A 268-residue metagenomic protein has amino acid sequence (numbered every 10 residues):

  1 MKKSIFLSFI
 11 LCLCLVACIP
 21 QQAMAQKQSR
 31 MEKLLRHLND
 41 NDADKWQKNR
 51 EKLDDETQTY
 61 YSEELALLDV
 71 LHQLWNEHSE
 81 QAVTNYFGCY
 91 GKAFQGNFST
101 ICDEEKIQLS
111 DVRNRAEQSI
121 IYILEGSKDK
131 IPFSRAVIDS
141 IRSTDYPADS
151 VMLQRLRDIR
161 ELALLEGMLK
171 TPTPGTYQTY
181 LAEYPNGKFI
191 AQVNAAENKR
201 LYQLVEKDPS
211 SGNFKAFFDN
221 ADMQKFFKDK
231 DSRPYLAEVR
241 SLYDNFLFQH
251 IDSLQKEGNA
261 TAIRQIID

Functional and structural regions predicted by a protein language model:
M1-F9: Bacterial N-terminal signal peptides that target proteins for export
S8-A17: Bacterial N-terminal signal peptides
A17-A25: Boundary at the C-terminal end of the N-terminal hydrophobic targeting segment
Q26-M31, Y60-L67, H78-A82, V112-I120 (+7 more regions): Generic helix N-cap/helix-start motif at coil->alpha-helix transitions
L38-R50, N76-G96, K128-S140, K170-G175 (+2 more regions): Helix-turn-helix repeat elements of alpha-solenoid scaffolds
A43-N76, N97, C102, R200: N-terminal, post-signal-peptide region of Sec/Tat-exported proteins
E51-S62, G88-V112, I138-L156, L181-Q192 (+2 more regions): Short solvent-exposed coil/turn linkers within tandem alpha-helical repeat scaffolds
L156, L164, M168, Y177 (+9 more regions): Fold-core signature of tandem repeat domains
